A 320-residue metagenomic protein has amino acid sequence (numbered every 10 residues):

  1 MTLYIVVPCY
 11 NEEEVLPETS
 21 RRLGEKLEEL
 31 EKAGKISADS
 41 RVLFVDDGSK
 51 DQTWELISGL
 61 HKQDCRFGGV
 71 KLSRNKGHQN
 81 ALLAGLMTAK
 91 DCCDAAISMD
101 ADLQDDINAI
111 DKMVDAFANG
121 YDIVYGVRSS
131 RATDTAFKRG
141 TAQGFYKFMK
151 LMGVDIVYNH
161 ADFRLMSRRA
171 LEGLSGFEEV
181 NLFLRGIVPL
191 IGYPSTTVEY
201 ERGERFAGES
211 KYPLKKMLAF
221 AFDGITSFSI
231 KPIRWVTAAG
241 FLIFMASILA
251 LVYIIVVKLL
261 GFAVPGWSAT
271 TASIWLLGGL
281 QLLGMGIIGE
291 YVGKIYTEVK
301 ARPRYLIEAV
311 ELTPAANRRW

Functional and structural regions predicted by a protein language model:
M1-T135: Structured catalytic core of nucleotide-sugar glycosyltransferases
P8, K26, L60, L72 (+7 more regions): Amphipathic alpha-helical segments that mediate coupling or scaffolding at interfaces
N11, R164-S167, G240, G279: Residue-level detector of functionally special positions within alpha-helical transmembrane segments of multi-pass
E25, E29, G59, Q63 (+7 more regions): Conserved amphipathic alpha-helical interaction elements at protein-protein interfaces in regulatory, energy-coupling
K35-D39, G69, V124-G126, V157-N159 (+4 more regions): Short, hydrophobic secondary-structure boundary micro-motifs
G68-R74, H78-T88, I107-I187, G203-F222: Acceptor/aglycone-binding surface of glycosyltransferases and processive sugar-polymer synthases
R185-W320: Hydrophobic helical membrane-anchoring modules
